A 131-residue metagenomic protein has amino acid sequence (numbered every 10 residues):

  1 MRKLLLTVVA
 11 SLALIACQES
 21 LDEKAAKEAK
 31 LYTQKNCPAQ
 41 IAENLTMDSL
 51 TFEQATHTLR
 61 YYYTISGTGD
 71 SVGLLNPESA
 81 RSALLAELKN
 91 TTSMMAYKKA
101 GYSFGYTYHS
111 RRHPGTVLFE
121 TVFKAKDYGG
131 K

Functional and structural regions predicted by a protein language model:
R2-V8: Sec-dependent signal peptide recognition, specifically the positively charged N-region followed immediately by
I15-A16: C-terminal motif of bacterial Sec signal peptides marking the signal peptidase cleavage site
A26-T46: Post-signal peptide N-terminal segment of mature Sec-exported envelope proteins
K30, Q34, S71-Y97: Short, non-transmembrane amphipathic alpha-helical segments
A42-G67: Short edge beta-strands and adjacent turn/loop segments
I65-G69, S110-R112: Beta-strand elements of well-folded, non-transmembrane domains
L88-V117: A short amphipathic beta-strand at an alpha->beta junction
V117-K131: Short, low-complexity, Pro/Ser/Thr/Gly-rich segments in the mature regions of secreted, periplasmic
